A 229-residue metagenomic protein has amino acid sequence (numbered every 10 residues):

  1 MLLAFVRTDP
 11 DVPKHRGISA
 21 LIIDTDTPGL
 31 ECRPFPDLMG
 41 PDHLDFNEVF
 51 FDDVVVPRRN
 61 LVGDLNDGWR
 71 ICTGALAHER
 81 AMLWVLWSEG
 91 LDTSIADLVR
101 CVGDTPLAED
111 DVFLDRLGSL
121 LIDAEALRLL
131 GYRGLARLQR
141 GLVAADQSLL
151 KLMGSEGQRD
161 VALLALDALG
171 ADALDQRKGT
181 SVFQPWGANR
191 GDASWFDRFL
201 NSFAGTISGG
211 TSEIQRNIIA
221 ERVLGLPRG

Functional and structural regions predicted by a protein language model:
M1-R33: A short core secondary-structure module
L2, I18-S19, P28, D45-D52 (+1 more regions): Structural beta-strand/beta-sheet cores of well-ordered domains, especially the beta-sheet scaffolds that support
V6, I22-P28, D53-V56, L76 (+1 more regions): Short Ser/Thr-interspersed hydrophobic loop/turn segments at strand-loop and sheet-helix junctions that line or gate
P10-V12, L38-D45, N189-R190, G209: Short Gly/Pro-enriched turn/cap motifs at secondary-structure boundaries
E31-L129, G205: Glycine-rich beta->alpha junctions and the first turn(s) of the following alpha-helix
W69-R80, W84, L169-G229: Glycine-rich phosphate/cofactor-binding loops in nucleotide/flavin-utilizing enzymes
G103, L107, D111-L114, E125-W186: C-terminal helix-coil-helix/basic helical segment that borders enzyme active sites and/or dimer interfaces and provides
